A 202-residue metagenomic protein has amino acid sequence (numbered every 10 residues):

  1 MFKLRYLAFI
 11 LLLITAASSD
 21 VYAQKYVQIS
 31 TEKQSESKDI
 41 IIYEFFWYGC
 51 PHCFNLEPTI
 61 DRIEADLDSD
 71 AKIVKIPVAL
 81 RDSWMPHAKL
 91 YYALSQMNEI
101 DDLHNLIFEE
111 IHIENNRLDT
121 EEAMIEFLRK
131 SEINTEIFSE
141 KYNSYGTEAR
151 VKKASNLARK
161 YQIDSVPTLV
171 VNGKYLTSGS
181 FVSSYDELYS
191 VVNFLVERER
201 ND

Functional and structural regions predicted by a protein language model:
F2-D82, K152-S155, R159-K160, S165 (+1 more regions): Extracytoplasmic thiol/disulfide redox context detector
Q24-Q28, N116, E121, V191: Periplasmic c-type cytochrome electron-transfer domains
G49-P51, P77-R81, I111-E114, Y145 (+1 more regions): Short histidine/acidic/glycine/proline-rich micro-motifs that form metal- and phosphate-coordinating active-site loops
F54-E57, W84-A88, V182-Y185: Conserved strand-to-helix beginnings and helix N-cap segments that scaffold or border functional pockets
E57-E64, H87-Y91, H104, E121 (+3 more regions): Extracytoplasmic/secreted envelope proteins and their assembly/folding machinery, especially bacterial periplasmic
S69-M97, D102-R129: Structural microenvironment flanking redox-active thiols in thiol-disulfide oxidoreductases
K130-D202: C-terminal cap of thioredoxin/glutaredoxin-like
